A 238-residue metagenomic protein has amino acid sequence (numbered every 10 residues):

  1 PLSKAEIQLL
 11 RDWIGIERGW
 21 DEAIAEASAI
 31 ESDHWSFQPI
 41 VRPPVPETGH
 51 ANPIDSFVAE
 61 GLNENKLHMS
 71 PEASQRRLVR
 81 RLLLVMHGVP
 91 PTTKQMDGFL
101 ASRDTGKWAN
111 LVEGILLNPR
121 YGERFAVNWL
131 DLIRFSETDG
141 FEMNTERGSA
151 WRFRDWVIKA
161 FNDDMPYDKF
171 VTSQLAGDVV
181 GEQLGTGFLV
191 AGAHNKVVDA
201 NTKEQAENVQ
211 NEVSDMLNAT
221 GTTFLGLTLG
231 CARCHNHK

Functional and structural regions predicted by a protein language model:
P1-D178, H237: Aromatic- and Gly/Pro-enriched helix-to-coil junctions and flexible linker segments
P1-I7, G181-K238: Sequence context surrounding c-type heme c attachment/ligation sites in exported
